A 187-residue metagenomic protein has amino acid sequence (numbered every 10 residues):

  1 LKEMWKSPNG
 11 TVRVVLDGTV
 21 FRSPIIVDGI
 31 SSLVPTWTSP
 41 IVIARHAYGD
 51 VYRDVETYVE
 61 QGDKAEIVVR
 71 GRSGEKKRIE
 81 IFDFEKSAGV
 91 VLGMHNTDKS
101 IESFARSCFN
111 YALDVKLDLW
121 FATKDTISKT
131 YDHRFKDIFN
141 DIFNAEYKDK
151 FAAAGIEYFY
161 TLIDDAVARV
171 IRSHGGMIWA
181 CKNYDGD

Functional and structural regions predicted by a protein language model:
L1, I142, E146-D187: Glycine-rich phosphate-binding loop
L1-K77, Y184-G186: N-terminal glycine-rich phosphate/adenylate-binding segment common to multiple enzyme folds
E3-S7, T38, N96-S103, T130 (+4 more regions): Conserved active-site and cofactor/substrate-binding residues in soluble primary-metabolism enzymes
M4, S32-W37, D83, A112-L113 (+2 more regions): Solvent-exposed alpha-helices and their adjacent loops that cap or buttress functional pockets in soluble metabolic
D50-V51, I127-Y131, A166-A168, D187: Flexible loop/turn segments at secondary-structure boundaries
R53-T57, T130-F135, V170-S173: Short acidic, glycine/serine/threonine-rich loops at helix termini
I67-T161: Glycine-rich phosphate/diphosphate-binding loop of Rossmann-like nucleotide-binding domains
